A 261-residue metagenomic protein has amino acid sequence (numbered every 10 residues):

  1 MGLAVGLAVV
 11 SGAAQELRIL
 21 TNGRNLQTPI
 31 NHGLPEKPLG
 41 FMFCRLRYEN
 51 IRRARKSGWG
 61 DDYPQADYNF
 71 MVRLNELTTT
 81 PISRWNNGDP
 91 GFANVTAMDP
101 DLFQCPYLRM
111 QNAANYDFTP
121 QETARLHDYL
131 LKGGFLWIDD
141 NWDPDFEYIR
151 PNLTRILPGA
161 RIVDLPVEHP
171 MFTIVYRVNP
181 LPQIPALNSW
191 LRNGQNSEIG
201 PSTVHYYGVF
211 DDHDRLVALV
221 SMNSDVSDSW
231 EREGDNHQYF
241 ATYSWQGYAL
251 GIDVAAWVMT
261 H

Functional and structural regions predicted by a protein language model:
M1-A8: Bacterial N-terminal signal peptides
V9-A13: Mature exported/compartmentalized surface modules and terminal targeting/interaction regions
A14-Y107, A113-A114, D225-V226, R232-H261: Aromatic-Pro/Gly-enriched surface loop or interdomain linker that acts as a lid/target-recognition segment
T21-Q27, I51-A54, D145-G234, Y243-Y248: An acidic, glycine-rich "communication" segment
F43, L102-F146: Short alpha-beta junction capping motif
Q65-N69, R73, Q121, R125 (+6 more regions): Extracytoplasmic/secreted proteins, especially bacterial periplasmic and envelope-associated proteins
T80-A93, I138-W142, A160-E168: Surface-exposed patches in mature extracellular/periplasmic domains of secreted proteins
G134, L157-P158, M259: Hydrophobic/aromatic-lined pockets within catalytic cores
